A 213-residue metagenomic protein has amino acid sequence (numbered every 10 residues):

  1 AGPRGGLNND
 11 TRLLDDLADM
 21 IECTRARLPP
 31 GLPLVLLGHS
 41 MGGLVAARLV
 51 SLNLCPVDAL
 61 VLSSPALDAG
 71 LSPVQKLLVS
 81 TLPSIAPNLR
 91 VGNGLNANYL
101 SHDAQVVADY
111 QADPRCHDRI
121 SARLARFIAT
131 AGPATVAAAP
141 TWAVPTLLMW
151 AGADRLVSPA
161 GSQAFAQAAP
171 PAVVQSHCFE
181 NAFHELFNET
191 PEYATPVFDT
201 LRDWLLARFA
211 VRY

Functional and structural regions predicted by a protein language model:
A1-P30, T195-V197: Catalytic nucleophile-loop/oxyanion-hole region of alpha/beta-hydrolase and closely related hydrolase-like folds
L28-H39: Alpha/beta-hydrolase fold nucleophile elbow
G31, P56-V57, V173: Core-facing hydrophobic residues within beta-strands of well-ordered domains
L37-S121: Alpha/beta-hydrolase-fold enzymes
I120-A138: Active-site nucleophile elbow and catalytic-triad environment of alpha/beta-hydrolase enzymes
W142, L148-W150, D154: Short beta-strand/loop motif that positions the catalytic acidic residue of the alpha/beta-hydrolase fold
V144, S158-Q167: Short alpha-helix in the alpha/beta-hydrolase fold that links the catalytic acid
Q175-Y213: Catalytic active-site module of serine/aspartate enzymes centered on a nucleophile-bearing elbow/loop
